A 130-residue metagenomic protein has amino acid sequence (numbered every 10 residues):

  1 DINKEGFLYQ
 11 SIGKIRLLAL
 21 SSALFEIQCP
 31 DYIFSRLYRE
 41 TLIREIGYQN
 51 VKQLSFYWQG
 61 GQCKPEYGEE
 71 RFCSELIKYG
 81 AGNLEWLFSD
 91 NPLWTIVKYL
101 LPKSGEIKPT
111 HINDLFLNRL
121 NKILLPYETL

Functional and structural regions predicted by a protein language model:
D1-L130: General marker for long, soluble alpha-helical cores
